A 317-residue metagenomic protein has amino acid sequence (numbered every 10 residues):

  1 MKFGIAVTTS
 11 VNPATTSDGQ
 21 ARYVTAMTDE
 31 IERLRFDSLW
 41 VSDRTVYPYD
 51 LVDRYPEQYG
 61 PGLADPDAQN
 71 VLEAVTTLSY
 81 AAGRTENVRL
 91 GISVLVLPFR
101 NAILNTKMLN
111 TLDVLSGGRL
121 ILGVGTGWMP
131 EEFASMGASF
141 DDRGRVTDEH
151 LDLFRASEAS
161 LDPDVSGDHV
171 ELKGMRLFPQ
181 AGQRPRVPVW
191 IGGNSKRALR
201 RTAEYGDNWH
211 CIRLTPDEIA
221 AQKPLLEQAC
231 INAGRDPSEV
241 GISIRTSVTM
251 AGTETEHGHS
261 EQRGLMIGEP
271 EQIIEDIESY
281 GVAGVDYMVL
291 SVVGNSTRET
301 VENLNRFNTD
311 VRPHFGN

Functional and structural regions predicted by a protein language model:
M1-N317: Active-site-adjacent structural elements that line small-molecule/cofactor binding pockets in enzymes
